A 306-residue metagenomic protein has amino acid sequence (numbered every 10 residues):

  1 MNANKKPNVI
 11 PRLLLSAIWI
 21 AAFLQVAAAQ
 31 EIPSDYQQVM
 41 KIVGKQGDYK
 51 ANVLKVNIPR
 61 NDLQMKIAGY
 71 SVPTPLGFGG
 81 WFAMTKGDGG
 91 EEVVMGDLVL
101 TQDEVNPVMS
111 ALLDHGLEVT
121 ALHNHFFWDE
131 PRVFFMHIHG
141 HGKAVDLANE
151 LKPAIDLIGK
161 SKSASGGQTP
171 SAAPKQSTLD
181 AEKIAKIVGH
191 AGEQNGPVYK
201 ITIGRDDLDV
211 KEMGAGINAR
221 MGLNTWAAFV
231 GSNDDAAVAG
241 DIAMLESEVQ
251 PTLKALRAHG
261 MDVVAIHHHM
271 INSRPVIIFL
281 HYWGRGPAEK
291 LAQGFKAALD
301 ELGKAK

Functional and structural regions predicted by a protein language model:
M1-R12: N-terminal secretory signal peptides that target proteins for export/translocation
R12-Q25: Bacterial N-terminal signal peptides
Q30-R132, H139-I277, W283-K306: Long, contiguous binding/interaction regions
